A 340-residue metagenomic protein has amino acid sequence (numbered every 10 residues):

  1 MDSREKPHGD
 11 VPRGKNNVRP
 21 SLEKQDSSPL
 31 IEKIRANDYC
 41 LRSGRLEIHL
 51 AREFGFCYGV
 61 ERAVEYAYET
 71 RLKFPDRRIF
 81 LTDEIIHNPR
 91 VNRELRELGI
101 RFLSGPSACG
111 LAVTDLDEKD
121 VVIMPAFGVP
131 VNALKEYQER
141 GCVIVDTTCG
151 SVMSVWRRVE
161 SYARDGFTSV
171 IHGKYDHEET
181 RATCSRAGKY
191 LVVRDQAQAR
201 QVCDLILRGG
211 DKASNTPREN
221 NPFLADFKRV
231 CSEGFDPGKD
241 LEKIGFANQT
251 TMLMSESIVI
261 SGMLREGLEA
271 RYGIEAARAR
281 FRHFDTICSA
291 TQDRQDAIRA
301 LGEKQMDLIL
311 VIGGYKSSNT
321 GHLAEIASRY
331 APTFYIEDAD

Functional and structural regions predicted by a protein language model:
M1-D340: The feature marks the mature, well-folded catalytic cores of soluble enzymes
